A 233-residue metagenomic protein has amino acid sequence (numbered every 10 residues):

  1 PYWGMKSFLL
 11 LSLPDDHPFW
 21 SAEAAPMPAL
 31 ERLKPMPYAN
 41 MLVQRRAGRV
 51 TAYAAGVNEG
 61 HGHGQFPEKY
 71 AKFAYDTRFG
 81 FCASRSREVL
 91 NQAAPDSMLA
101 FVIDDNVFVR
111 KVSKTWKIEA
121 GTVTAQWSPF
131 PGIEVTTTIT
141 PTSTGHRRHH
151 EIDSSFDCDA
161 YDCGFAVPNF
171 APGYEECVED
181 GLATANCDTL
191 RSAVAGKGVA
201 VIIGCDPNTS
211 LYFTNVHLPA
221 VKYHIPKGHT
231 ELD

Functional and structural regions predicted by a protein language model:
P1-G64: Carbohydrate-active enzyme catalytic cores, enriched for enzymes that act on polyanionic acidic polysaccharides
A29-P35, F73, G173-E175: Short, cationic low-complexity segments
A39-N40, Q44, G48-M98: Non-catalytic interaction/regulatory modules that flank or connect domains
F79, R85-D233: Extended repeat-based interaction scaffolds and adjacent low-complexity, acidic/S/T/P-biased segments that form broad
